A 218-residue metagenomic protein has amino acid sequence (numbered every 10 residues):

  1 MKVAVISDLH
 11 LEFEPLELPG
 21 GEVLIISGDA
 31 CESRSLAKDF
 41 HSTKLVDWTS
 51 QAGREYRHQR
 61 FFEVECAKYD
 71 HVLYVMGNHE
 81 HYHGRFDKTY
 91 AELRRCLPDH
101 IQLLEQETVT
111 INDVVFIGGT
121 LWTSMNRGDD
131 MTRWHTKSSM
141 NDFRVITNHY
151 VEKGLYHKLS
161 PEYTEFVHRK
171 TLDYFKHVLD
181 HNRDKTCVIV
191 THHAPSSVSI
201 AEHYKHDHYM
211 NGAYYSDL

Functional and structural regions predicted by a protein language model:
M1-A4, T108-G118: Beta-strand-turn-beta hairpins that frame and shape the catalytic cleft of phosphate-ester-processing enzymes
M1-Y74, E80-T89, G154, K158: N-terminal active-site segment of His-dependent metallophosphoesterases
H10, C31, N78-H81, T108-V109 (+2 more regions): Catalytic metal-binding/acid-base residues of hydrolase active sites
V23, H71-L73, Q102, V115 (+1 more regions): Proline-centered loop/turn at the N-terminus of a beta-strand
S50-R57, T89, Y163-Y174, M210-D217: Soluble or luminal CAZymes and related metallo-dependent hydrolases
D70-Y74, A91, V115, A194-L218: Conserved beta-sheet core of the metallophosphoesterase superfamily
G84-E105: Glycine/small-residue-rich loop that forms an oxyanion/phosphate-binding "nest" at active or ligand-binding sites
I117-V188, H193-Y209: Active-site-proximal loop/helix segment associated with metal-binding centers of metalloenzymes
